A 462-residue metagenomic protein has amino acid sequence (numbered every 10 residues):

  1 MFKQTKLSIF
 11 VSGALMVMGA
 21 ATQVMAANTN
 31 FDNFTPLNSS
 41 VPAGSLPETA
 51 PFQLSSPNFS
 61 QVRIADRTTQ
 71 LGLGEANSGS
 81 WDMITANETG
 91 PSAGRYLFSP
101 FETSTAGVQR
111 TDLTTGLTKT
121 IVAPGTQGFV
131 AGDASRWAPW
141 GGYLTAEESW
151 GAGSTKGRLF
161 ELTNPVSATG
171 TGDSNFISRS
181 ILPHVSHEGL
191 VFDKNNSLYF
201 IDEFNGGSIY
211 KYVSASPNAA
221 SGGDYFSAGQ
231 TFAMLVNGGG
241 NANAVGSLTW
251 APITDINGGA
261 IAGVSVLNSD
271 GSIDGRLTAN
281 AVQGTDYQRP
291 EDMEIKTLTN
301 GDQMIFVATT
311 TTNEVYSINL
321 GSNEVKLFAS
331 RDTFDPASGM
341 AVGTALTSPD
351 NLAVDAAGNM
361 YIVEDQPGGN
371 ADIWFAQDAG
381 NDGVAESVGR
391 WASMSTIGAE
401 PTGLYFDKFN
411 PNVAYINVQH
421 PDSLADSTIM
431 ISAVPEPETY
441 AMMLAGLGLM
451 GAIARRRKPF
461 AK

Functional and structural regions predicted by a protein language model:
F2-M25: Gram-negative bacterial Sec-dependent N-terminal signal peptides
I9, V17-A20, W250, S269 (+1 more regions): Generic detector of low-complexity/intrinsically disordered segments and short hydrophobic N-terminal stretches
A26-A433: Sequence/structural signature of beta-propeller domains
E436-R455: A short, hydrophobic C-terminal helix/tail in secreted or cell-surface proteins
K458-K462: Short, charged juxtamembrane terminal tails flanking transmembrane helices
